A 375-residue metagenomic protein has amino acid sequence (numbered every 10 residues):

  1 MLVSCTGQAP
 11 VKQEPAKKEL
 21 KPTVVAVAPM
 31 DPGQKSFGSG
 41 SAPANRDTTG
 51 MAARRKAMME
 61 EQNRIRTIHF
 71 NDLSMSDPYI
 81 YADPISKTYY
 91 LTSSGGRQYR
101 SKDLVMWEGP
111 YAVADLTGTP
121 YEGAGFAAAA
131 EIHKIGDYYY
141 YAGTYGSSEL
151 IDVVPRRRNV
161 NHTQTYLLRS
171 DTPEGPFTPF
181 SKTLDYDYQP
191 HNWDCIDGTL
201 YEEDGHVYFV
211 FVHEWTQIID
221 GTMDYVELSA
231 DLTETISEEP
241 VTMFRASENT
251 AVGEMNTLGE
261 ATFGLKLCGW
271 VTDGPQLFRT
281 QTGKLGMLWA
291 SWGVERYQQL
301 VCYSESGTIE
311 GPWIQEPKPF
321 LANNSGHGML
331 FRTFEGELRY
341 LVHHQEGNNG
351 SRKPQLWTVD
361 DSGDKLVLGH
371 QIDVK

Functional and structural regions predicted by a protein language model:
V3-S4: C-terminal motif of bacterial Sec signal peptides marking the signal peptidase cleavage site
G7: Short, conserved catalytic or interaction motifs in soluble domains
P10-K375: Carbohydrate-active catalytic/glycan-binding domains of CAZyme proteins, especially the secreted or lumenal ectodomains
